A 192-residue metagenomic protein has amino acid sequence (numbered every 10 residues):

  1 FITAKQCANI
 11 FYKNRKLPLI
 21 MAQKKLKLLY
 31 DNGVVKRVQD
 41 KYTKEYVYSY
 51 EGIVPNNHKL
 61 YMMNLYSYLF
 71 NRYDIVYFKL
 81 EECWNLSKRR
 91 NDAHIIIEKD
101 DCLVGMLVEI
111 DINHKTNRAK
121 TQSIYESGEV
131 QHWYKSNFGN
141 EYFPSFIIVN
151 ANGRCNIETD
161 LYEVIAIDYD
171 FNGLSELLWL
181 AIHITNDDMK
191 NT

Functional and structural regions predicted by a protein language model:
F1-I53: Nuclease-adjacent, charged terminal/linker segments that flank catalytic cores
F11, L26-Y30, L65-Y73, I124-F138: Hydrophobic, Leu/Ile/Phe/Ala-enriched alpha-helical segments that form helix-helix packing faces
K41-Y42, C83-K88, N140: A short beta-turn/loop motif at secondary-structure boundaries
G52-M62, Y66: A broadly used, surface-exposed interaction patch
V54, Y68-V104, I112-T116: Active-site metal-binding core of divalent-cation-utilizing nuclease and nuclease-like domains
D111-L161: Catalytic cores of nucleic-acid endonucleases
N140-T192: Non-catalytic C-terminal interaction segments of nucleic acid-processing enzymes
